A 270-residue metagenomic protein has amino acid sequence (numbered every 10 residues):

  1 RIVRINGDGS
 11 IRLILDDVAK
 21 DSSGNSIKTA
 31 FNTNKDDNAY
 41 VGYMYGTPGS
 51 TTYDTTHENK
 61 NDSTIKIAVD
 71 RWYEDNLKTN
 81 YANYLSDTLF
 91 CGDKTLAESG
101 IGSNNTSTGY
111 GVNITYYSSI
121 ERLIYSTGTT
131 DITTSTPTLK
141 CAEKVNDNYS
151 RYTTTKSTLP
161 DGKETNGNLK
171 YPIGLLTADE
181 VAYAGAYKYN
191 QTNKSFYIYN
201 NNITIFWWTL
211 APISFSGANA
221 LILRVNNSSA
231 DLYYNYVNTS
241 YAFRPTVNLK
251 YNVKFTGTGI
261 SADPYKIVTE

Functional and structural regions predicted by a protein language model:
R1-E270: Long, domain-scale functional regions
